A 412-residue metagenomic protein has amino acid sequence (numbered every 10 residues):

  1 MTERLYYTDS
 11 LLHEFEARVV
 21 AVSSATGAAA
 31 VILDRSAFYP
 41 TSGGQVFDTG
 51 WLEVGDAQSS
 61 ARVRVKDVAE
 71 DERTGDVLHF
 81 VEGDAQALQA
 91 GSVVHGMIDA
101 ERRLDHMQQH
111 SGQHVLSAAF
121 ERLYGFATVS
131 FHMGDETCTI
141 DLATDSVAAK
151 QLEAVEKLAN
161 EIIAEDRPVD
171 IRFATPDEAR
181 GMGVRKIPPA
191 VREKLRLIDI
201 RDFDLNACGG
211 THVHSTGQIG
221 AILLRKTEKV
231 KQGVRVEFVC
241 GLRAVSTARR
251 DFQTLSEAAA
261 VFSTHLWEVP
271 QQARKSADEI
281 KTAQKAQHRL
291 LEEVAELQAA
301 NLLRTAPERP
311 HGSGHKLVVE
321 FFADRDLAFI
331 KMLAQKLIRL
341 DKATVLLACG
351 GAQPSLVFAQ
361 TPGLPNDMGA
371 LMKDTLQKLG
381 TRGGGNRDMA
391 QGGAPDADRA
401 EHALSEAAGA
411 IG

Functional and structural regions predicted by a protein language model:
M1-S92: Conserved nucleotide-binding/hydrolysis modules and their immediate coupling elements across P-loop/ASCE NTPase motors
V19-A21, F173, S313-D324: Short amphipathic
A29-V31, R73-D84, C138-A143, L356 (+1 more regions): A generic structural motif
R35-V54, Q89-I140: Active/ligand-binding-proximal structured segments within catalytic/core domains that scaffold catalytic residues
G43, H114-L116, I140, G210 (+3 more regions): Divalent metal-coordination and catalytic microenvironments
R102, R122-Q232: Functional cores that coordinate and move charged inorganic groups
A207-I219, L242, K316-G412: Glycine-rich, acidic loop segments that terminate in or are immediately followed by a histidine
R225-E228, V234-L242, T247-G314: Hard-cation-handling environments
